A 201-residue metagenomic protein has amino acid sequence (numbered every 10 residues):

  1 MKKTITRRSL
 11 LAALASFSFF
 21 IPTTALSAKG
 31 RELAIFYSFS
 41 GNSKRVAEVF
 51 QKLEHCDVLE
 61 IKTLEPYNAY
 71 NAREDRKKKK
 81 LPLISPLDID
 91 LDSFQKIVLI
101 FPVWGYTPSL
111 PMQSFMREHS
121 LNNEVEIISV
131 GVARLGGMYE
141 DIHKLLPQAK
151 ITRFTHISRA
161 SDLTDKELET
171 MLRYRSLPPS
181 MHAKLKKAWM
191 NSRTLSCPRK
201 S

Functional and structural regions predicted by a protein language model:
M1-F17: N-terminal secretory signal peptides and thylakoid transit peptides that target proteins across membranes
P22-T23: N-terminal signal peptide c-region/cleavage motif recognized by signal peptidases
K29-K62, R76-S201: FMN-binding flavodoxin-like domain, especially the glycine-rich phosphate-binding loop
I61-A69: Short connector loops at secondary-structure junctions
N68-K78: Acidic/histidine-rich helix-loop elements that form or flank divalent-metal/phosphate-binding sites at the catalytic
